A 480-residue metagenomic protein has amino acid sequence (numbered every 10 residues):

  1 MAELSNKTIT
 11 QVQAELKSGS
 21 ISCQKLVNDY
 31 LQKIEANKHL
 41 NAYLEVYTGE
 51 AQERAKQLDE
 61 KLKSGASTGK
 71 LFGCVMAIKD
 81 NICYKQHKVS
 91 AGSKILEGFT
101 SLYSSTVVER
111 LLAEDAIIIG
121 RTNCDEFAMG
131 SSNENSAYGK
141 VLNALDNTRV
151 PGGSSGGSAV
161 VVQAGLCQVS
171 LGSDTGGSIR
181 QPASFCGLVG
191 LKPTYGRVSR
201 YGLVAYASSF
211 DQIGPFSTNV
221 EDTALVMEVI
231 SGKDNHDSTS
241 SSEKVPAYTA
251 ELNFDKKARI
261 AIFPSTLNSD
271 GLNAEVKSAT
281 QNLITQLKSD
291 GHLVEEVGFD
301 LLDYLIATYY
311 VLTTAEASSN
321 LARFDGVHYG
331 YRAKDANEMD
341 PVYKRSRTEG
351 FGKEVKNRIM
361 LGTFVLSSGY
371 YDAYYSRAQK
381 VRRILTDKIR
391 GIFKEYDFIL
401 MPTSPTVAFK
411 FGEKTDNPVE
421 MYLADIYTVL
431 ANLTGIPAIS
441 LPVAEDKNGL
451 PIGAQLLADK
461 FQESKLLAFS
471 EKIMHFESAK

Functional and structural regions predicted by a protein language model:
M1-E53, S289-G291, F364, A479: An N-terminal boundary/leader segment
V12-L16, A55-L58, S158, I389: Generic hydrophobic alpha-helical segments
G19, K79, N219: Short, conserved phosphate/pyrophosphate- and ester-handling motifs at nucleotide-, phospho-/glycolipid
G19, Y30, G73, A113 (+6 more regions): Glycine-rich, small-residue loops and helix-cap segments that act as flexible hinges at active-site edges
A36, E109, A164-S170, T175-D270 (+4 more regions): Structural helix-boundary/capping segments
A42, T68-L71, N235-S241, G291-D300: Flexible, glycine/charged-enriched surface loops at secondary-structure junctions
L71-I213, F263-S265, A315, M401-V419: Short glycine/serine-rich loop/turn segments
S289-Y309, D446: Short connector loops at secondary-structure junctions
